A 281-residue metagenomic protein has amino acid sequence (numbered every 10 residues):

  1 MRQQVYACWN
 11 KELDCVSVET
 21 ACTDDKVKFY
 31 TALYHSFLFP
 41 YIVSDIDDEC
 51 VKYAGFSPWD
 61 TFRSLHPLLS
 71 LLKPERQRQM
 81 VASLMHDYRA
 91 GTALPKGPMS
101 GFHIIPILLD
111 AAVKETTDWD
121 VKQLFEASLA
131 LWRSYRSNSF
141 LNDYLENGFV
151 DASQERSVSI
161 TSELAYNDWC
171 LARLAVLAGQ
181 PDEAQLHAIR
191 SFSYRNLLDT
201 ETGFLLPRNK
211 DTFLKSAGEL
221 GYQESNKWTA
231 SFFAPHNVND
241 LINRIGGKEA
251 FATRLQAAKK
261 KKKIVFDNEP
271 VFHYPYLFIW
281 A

Functional and structural regions predicted by a protein language model:
M1-K52, D87-R89, A93, D118 (+2 more regions): Acidic/polar, glycine-enriched structural segments that form the non-catalytic walls/loops of the carbohydrate-binding
E19, C50-G55, T61-H66, P74-Q79 (+2 more regions): A conserved hydrophobic secondary-structure block that centers on an alpha-helix together with its immediately flanking
F37, L69, K73, M85 (+3 more regions): Generic short alpha-helical segment signal, independent of protein family or function, capturing local helix propensity
F39-S44, R89-P95, R136-S137, R195-F204: Secretory-pathway/luminal and periplasmic proteins that interact with or process carbohydrate-rich
V51-R63, L71-L72, I105, A111-A281: Active-site core of glycosidic bond-cleaving carbohydrate-active enzymes
Q77-D87, P98-I104, A111, E126: Mobile, glycine-rich extracellular loop/lid and propeptide segments that shape or gate substrate/ligand access
